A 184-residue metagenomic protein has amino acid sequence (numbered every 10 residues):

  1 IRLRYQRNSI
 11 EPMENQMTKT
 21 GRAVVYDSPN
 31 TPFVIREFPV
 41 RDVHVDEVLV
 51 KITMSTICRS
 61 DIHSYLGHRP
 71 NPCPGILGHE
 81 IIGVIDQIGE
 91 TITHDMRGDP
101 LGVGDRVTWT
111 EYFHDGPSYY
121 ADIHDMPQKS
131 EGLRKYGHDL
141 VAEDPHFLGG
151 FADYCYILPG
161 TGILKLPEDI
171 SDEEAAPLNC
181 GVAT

Functional and structural regions predicted by a protein language model:
I1-N15: N-terminal amphipathic/basic-hydrophobic helices that include classical n-h-c signal peptides and signal-anchor
T18-V24: Short structural boundary motif marking the start of a folded domain
V25-P32: Extracellular beta-rich ligand/substrate-recognition surface
I35-E37, I82-V84, Y154-Y156, I163: Conserved hydrophobic/aromatic beta-strand scaffold that supports enzyme active sites
P39-V40, P72-G78, A142-F147, Y154-C155: Short Gly/Pro-enriched turn/cap motifs at secondary-structure boundaries
R41-S55, H68-D122, P167-D169: Glycine-rich beta-strand-centered segment in the early N-terminal region that forms part of a ligand/cofactor-binding
R59-S64: Cytochrome P450 core scaffold surrounding the K-helix E-X-X-R motif and the conserved "meander" helix-loop region
D95, D115-T184: NAD(P)H dinucleotide-binding glycine-rich loop of Rossmann-like/cofactor-binding domains, especially the beta1-alpha1
